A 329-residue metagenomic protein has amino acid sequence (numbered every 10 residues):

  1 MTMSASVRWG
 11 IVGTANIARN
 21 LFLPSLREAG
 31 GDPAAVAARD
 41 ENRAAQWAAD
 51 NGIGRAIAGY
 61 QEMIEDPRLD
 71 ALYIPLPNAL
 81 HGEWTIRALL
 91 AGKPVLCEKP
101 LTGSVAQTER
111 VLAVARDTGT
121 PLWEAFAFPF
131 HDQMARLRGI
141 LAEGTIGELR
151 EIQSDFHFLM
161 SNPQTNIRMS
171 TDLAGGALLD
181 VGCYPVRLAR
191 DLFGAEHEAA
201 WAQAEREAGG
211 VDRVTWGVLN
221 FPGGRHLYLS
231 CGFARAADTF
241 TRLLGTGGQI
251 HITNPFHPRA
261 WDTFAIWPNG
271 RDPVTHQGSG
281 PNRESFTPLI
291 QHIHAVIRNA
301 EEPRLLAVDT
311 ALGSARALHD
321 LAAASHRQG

Functional and structural regions predicted by a protein language model:
M1-N51, H294, R327: N-terminal Rossmann-like dinucleotide-binding module
M1-S6, I11, E62, A71-Y73 (+2 more regions): C-terminal helix-rich "cap/oligomerization" subdomain common to oxidoreductases
A18, I57, C97, L122-E124 (+1 more regions): Hydrophobic residues in well-ordered beta-strands that form the structural core
R39, A260, Q277-Q291, L306: Active-site loop of classical SDR/Rossmann-like NAD(P)-dependent oxidoreductases, centered on the catalytic Tyr-X3-Lys
N51-L112: Beta-loop-alpha module in the N-terminal Rossmann-like domain of NAD(P)-dependent dehydrogenases, especially those
R110-F128, E148-E151: Rossmann-fold dehydrogenase core element
F128-W201, G329: Predominantly a Rossmann-like dinucleotide-binding segment in NAD(P)-dependent oxidoreductases
R187-R259, L289-E301: Contiguous beta-strand/loop segments that form the cofactor/metal-binding neighborhood of enzyme cores
